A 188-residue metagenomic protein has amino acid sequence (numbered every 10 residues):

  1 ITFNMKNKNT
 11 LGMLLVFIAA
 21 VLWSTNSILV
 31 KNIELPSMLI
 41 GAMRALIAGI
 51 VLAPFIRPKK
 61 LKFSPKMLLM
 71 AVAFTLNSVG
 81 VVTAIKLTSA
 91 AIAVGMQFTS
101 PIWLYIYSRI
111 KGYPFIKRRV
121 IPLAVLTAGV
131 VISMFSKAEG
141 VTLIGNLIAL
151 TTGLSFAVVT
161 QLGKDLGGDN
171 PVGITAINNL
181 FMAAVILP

Functional and structural regions predicted by a protein language model:
T2-L39, L69-V72, G80, A128 (+2 more regions): Glycine-/small-residue-enriched transmembrane alpha-helix faces in small-molecule transporters and effluxers
M13, F63-A73, P114-T127, G145-A149 (+1 more regions): Cytoplasmic-side transmembrane-helix entry/capping segments in multi-pass membrane proteins
S24-T25, A42, L46-I50, I102 (+2 more regions): Small-residue-rich packing faces within the transmembrane alpha-helices of Major Facilitator Superfamily
N32, L61, T83-T88, Y113 (+1 more regions): Membrane-interface helix caps and helix-loop-helix hairpins in membrane proteins
L39-A42, L46-I50, V82-P114, T152: Specific alpha-helical transmembrane segments that line the substrate/conduction pathway and gating interfaces
L52, F74, T99, F115-F135 (+2 more regions): Hydrophobic transmembrane alpha-helices of multi-pass small-molecule transport proteins
A53-A93, Q97, V125, V130-I132: Specific transmembrane alpha-helical segments of multi-pass solute transporters/efflux pumps, especially DMT/EamA
A93-T99, L162-A183: Helix-helix packing/entry segments at the starts of transmembrane helices
